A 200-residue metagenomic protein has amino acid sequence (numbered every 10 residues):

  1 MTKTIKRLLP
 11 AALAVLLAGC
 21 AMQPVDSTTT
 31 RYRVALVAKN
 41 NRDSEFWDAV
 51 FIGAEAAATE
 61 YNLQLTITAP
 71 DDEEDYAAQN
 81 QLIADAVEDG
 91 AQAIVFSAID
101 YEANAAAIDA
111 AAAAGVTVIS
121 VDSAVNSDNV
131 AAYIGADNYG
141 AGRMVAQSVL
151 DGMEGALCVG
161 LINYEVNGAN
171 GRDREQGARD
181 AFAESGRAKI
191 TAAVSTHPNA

Functional and structural regions predicted by a protein language model:
M1-T2, V34: Coiled-coil-like amphipathic alpha-helices with heptad-repeat character
T2-L9: Bacterial N-terminal signal peptides that target proteins for export
L13-A21: Hydrophobic core
C20-A200: A residue-level marker of the well-folded mature domains of exported/periplasmic proteins
